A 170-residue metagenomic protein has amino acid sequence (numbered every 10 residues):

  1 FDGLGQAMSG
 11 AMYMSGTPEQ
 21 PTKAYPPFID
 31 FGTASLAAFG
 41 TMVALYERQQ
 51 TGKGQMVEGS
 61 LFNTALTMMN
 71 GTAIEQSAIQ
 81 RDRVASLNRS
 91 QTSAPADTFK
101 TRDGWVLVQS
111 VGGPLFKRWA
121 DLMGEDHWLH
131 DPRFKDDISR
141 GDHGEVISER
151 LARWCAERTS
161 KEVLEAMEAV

Functional and structural regions predicted by a protein language model:
F1-V106, S110-K117: Active-site-adjacent "lid/gating" segments in soluble enzymes
P95-V170: Aromatic-enriched alpha-helical interface/lid elements that frame and gate functional surfaces
